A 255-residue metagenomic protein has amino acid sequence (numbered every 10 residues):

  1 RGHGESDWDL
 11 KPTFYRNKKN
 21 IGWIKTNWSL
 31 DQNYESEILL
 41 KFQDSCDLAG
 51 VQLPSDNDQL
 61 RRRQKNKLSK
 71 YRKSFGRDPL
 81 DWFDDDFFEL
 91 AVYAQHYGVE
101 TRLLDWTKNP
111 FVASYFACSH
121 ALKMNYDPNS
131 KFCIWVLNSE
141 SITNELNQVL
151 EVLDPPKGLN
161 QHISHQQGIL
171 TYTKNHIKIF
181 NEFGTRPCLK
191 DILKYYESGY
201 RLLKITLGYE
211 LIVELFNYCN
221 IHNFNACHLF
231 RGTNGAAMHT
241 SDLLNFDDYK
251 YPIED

Functional and structural regions predicted by a protein language model:
R1-D255: Catalytic-core elements of nucleic-acid end-processing and repair enzymes
